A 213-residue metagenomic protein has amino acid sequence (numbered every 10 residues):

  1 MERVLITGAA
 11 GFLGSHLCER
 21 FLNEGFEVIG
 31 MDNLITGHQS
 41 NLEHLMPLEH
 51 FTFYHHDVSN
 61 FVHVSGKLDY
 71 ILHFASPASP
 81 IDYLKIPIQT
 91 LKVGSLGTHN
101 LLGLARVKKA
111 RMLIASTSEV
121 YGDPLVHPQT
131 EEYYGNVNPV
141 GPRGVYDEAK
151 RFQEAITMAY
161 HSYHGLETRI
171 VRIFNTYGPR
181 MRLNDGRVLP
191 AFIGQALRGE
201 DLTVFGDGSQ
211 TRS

Functional and structural regions predicted by a protein language model:
M1-P179, A196, G206: N-terminal Rossmann-like NAD(P)+-binding domain of SDR-like oxidoreductases, especially those catalyzing
H127-P128, L183-A191: A glycine/serine/threonine-rich, flexible loop-to-helix segment that serves as the NAD(P) cofactor-binding "lid"
P179-G186, G208-S213: Substrate-binding strand-loop-helix patch in Rossmann-like NAD(P)-dependent oxidoreductase/epimerase domains
A191-L197: Activation segment of eukaryotic-like protein kinases
L202: Flexible, nucleotide-binding loop/lid elements of kinase catalytic cores
